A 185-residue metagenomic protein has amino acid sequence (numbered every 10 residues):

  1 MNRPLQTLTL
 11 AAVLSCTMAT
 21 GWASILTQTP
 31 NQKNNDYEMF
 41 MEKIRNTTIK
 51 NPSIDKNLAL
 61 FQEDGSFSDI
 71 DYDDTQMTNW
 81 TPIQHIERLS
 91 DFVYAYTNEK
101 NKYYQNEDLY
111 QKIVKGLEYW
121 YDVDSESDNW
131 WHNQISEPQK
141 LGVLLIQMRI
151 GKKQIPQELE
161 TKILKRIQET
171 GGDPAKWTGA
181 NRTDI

Functional and structural regions predicted by a protein language model:
M1, M18, M39-M41, M77 (+1 more regions): Detector for methionine-enriched segments
M1-T9: Bacterial N-terminal signal peptides that target proteins for export
T7, K33-Y37, I54, Y110 (+1 more regions): Short amphipathic alpha-helical segments that mediate assembly, nucleic-acid/protein binding, or membrane association
T9-A19: Bacterial N-terminal signal peptides
G21-A23: Boundary at the C-terminal end of the N-terminal hydrophobic targeting segment
I25-I83: Low-complexity, Ser/Thr/Pro/Gly-enriched N-terminal "stalk/linker" regions
L58-I185: Aromatic-lined, polymer-binding surfaces characteristic of secreted/periplasmic polysaccharide-degrading enzymes
